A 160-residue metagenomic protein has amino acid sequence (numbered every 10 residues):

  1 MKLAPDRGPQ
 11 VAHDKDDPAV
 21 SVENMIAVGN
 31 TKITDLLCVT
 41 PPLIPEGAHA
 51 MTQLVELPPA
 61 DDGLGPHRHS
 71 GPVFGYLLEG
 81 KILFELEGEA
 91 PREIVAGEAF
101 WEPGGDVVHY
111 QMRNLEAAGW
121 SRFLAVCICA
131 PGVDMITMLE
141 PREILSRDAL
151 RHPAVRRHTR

Functional and structural regions predicted by a protein language model:
M1-M51, E93, T137-R160: A short, N-terminal "cap"/entry segment at the start of jelly-roll beta-barrel domains of the cupin/DSBH fold
I44-A48, A60-L77: A short beta-loop-beta micro-motif enriched in histidine and acidic residues
P45-G47, L57-P58, E87-D106: Short acidic-glycine-tyrosine-enriched beta hairpin
T52-E56, F74, A99-W101, A125: Conserved hydrophobic/aromatic beta-strand scaffold that supports enzyme active sites
G63-H69, L86, E93, M112-N114: Short histidine-centered beta-strand/loop micro-motifs that create catalytic or ligand/metal-coordination sites
S70-E89, E98-A99: Glycine- and acidic-residue-biased ligand/ion/polar-headgroup-sensing regions
F84-E85, E102-P103, V108-A117: Short beta-strand His + acidic residue motifs that chelate non-heme Fe in jelly-roll/DSBH and cupin folds
E102, E116-D134: A short hydrophobic beta-strand segment most commonly corresponding to one strand of the jelly-roll/cupin
